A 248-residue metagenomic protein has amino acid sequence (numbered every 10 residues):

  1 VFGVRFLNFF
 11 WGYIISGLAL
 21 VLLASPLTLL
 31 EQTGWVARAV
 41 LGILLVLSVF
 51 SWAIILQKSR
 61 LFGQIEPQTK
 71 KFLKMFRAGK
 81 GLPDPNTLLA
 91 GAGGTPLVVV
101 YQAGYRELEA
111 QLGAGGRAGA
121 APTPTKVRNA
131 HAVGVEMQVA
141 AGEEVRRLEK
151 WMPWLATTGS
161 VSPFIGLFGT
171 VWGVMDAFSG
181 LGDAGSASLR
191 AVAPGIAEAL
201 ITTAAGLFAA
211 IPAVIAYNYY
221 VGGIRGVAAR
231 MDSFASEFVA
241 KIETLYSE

Functional and structural regions predicted by a protein language model:
F6-K74: Hydrophobic membrane-targeting segments
I15-A24, W172-L189: Peri-membrane helix termini and adjoining interfacial loops of integral membrane proteins
G34, W52, P85, Y101 (+3 more regions): Residue-level signature of catalytic and energy-coupling elements of molecular machines, predominantly ATP/GTP-dependent
L41-S51, V100, S160, T170-G173: Hydrophobic alpha-helical transmembrane segments of multi-pass integral membrane proteins
A53-Q64, I211-G223: Alpha-helical transmembrane segments of multi-pass membrane proteins
E66-I165, D176-S188, I215-E248: Predominantly long cytosolic amphipathic alpha-helical stalk/bundle segments
S160, L167-V174, T203, L207-I215: Hydrophobic positions within alpha-helical transmembrane segments of bacterial inner-membrane proteins
G185-A199: Hydrophobic alpha-helical transmembrane segments and adjacent short intramembrane/lumenal linkers of inner/organellar
